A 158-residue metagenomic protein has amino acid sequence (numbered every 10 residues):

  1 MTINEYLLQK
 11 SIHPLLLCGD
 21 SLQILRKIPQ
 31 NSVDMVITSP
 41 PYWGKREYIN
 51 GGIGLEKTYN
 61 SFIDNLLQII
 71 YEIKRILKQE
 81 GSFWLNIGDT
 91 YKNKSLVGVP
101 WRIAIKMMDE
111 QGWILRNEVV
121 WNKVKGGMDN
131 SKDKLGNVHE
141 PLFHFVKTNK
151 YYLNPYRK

Functional and structural regions predicted by a protein language model:
M1-K158: Core catalytic lobe of class I
